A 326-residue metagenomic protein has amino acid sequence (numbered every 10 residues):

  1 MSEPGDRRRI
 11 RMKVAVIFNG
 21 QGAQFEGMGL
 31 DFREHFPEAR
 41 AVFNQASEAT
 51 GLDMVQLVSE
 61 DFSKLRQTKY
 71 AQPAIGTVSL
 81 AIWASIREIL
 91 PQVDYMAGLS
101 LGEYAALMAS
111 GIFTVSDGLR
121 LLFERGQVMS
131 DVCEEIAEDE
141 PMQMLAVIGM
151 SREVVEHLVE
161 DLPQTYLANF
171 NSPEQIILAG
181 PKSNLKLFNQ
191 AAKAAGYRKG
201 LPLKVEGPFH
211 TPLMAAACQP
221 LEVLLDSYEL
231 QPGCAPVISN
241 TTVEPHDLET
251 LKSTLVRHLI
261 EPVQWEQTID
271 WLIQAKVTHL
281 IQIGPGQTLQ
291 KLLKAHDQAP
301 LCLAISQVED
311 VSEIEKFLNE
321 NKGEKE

Functional and structural regions predicted by a protein language model:
M1-R11: N-terminal amphipathic/basic-hydrophobic helices that include classical n-h-c signal peptides and signal-anchor
M12-E88, Q92, E229-E326: Acyltransferase/transacylase module recognition
Q21-G22, E48, I112-S253, R257-I260: Alpha/beta catalytic cores of group-transfer enzymes, especially the acyltransferase/condensing modules of polyketide
E34, S59-E60, G98, R120-F123: Phosphate-coordinating loops and pocket residues in cytosolic domains that bind phosphorylated ligands
V58-L65, A105-A106, K199-L203: A short small-residue
S79, G98, G102: Gly/Ala-rich beta-loop-alpha elbow adjacent to hydrolase catalytic centers
V93-A97: Short beta-strand immediately N-terminal to the catalytic nucleophile in serine-hydrolase-like folds
A106-I112: Short glycine-enriched nucleophile-adjacent loop and the immediately C-terminal alpha-helix near the catalytic center
